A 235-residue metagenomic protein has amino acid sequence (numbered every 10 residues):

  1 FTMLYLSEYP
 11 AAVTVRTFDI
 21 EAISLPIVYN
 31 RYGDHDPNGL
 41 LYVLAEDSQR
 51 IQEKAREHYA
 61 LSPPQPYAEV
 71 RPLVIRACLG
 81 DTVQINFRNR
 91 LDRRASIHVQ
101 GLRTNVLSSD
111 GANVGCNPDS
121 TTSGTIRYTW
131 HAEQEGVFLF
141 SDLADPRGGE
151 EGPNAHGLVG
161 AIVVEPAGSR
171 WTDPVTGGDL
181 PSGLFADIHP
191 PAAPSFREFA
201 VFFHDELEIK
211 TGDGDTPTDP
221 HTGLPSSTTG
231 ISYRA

Functional and structural regions predicted by a protein language model:
F1-A95, V99-D119, T125, T211 (+1 more regions): N-terminal, post-signal-peptide metal-ligating segments of extracellular/periplasmic oxidoreductases, dominated by
E8, L73-I75, W130, E150 (+1 more regions): Outer-membrane beta-barrel proteins
P10-T14, R76-G80, S120-T122, E133-E135 (+2 more regions): Extracellular/periplasmic catalytic domains that process cell-envelope and extracellular macromolecules
R16, L158-G160, R197-F199, T229-I231: Structural beta-strand/beta-sheet cores of well-ordered domains, especially the beta-sheet scaffolds that support
L25, A167, D205-E206: Residues that form or immediately flank small-molecule/cofactor binding pockets and catalytic motifs
L91-H98, L102-D173: Extracellular/periplasmic metallocenter environments
T172-T218: Compositionally biased low-complexity segments at domain edges in trafficked proteins and select soluble regulators
